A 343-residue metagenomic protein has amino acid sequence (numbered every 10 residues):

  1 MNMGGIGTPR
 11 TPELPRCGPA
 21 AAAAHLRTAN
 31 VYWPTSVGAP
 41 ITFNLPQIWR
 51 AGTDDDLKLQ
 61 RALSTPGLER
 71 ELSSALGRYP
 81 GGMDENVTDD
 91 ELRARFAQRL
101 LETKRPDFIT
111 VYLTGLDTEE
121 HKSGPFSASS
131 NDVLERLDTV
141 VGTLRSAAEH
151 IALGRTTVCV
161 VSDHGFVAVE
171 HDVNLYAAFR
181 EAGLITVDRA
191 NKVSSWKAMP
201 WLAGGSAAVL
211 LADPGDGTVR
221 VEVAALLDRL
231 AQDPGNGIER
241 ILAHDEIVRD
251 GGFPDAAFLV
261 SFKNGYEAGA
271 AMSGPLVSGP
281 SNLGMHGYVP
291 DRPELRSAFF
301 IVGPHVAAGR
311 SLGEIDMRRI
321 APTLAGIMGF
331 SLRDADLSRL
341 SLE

Functional and structural regions predicted by a protein language model:
M1-G124, G205, E222, A231 (+1 more regions): His/Asp/Glu-rich, glycine-adjacent segments that coordinate divalent cations and/or stabilize oxyanion chemistry on
M1-L14, P19, A24, T143-L276: Secreted, luminal/periplasmic, and some membrane-associated catalytic domains that remodel anionic oxygen-ester
T8-P12, V87-E91, A128, E135 (+2 more regions): Soluble non-cytosolic domains of exported or imported proteins
P46-W49, A128, Y176-F179: Short, hinge-like loop/turn segments at secondary-structure boundaries
F108-Y112, C159, F300: Structural motif
E119-S123, H164, P280, H286-V289 (+1 more regions): Histidine-centered active-site/metal-ligand motif
K122-D138: Active-site-proximal segments of metal-dependent phosphoesterases and phosphodiesterases across multiple
E181-A224, N282-I327: Substrate-binding rim/cap in mid-to-C-terminal beta-strand-loop elements of soluble/periplasmic
